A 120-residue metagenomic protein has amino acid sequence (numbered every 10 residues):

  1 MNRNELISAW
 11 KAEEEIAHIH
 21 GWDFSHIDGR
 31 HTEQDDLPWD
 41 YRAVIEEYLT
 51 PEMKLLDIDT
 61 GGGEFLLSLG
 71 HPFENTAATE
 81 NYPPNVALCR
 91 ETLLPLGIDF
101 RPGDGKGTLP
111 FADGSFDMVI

Functional and structural regions predicted by a protein language model:
M1-H26: N-terminal, positively charged/glycine-rich alpha-helical extensions of SAM-dependent methyltransferases
I7, F100, M118-I120: S-adenosyl-L-methionine-dependent methyltransferase catalytic core, i.e., the SAM/SAH-binding region
F24, T32-K54, E64-S68: Conserved alpha-helix/loop element of class I SAM-dependent methyltransferases that forms part of the SAM/SAH-binding
A43, E47, A87, E91-P95 (+1 more regions): Replace "anionic and nucleotidyl ligands
P51, P72, A112-G114: Residue-level preference for short coil/turn positions at secondary-structure junctions
K54-D57, G61-T108: Class I SAM-dependent methyltransferase SAM/SAH-binding core
K106-M118: A short acidic, Gly/Pro-enriched loop at the edge of an enzyme's catalytic core that lines a small-molecule cofactor
